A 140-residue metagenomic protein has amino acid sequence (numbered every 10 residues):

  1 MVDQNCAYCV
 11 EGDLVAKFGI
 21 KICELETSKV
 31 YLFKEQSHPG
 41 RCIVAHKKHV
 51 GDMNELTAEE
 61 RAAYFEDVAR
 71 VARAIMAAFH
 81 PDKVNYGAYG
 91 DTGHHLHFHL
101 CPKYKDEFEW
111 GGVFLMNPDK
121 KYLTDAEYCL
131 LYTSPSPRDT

Functional and structural regions predicted by a protein language model:
M1-K48: Active-site microenvironments that recognize anionic phosphate/pyrophosphate groups
K29-L32, K83-G87: A short linear hydrophobic-aromatic micro-motif
Q36-S37, H49-G51, R70-V71, T92-H94 (+1 more regions): Short, charged/polar surface micro-motifs in flexible loops or helix N-caps
I43, K47-F65, M116-T124: Short histidine-centered catalytic/ligand-binding loop motif
E60-A78: Long, well-ordered alpha-helical scaffolding segments within enzyme catalytic domains, especially pronounced
K83-N85, D91-L115: Histidine-centered divalent-metal-coordination microenvironment in nucleic-acid enzymes
Y132, S136-T140: Single conserved hydrophobic/aromatic residue that forms the stacking wall/gate of nucleotide- or nucleobase-binding
